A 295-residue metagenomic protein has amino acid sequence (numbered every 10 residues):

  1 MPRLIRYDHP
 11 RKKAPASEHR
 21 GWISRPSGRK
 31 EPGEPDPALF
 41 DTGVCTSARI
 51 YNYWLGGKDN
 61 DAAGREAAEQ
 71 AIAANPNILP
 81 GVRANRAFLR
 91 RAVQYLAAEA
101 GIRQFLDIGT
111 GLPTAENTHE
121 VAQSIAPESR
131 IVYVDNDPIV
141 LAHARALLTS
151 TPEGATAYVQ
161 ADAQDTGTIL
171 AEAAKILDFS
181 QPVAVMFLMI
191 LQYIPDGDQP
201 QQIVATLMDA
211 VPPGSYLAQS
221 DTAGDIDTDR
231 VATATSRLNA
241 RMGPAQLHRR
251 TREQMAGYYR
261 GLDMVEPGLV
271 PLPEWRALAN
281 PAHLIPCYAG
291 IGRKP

Functional and structural regions predicted by a protein language model:
P2-A161, T166-G167, A171-F179: Rossmann-like AdoMet
A163-Q164, A173-Q201: A short SAM/SAH-binding and catalytic strip from SAM-dependent methyltransferases
A184-M186, I203, A210-T222: Conserved beta-strand signature within the Rossmann-like core of class I S-adenosyl-L-methionine
L191-Y193, T222-I226: Short "lid" loop at the C-terminus of a central beta-strand within the Rossmann-like core of SAM-dependent
T206-M208, Y259: Class I S-adenosylmethionine-dependent transferase superfamily signal
D229-P244: Short, glycine-/aromatic-enriched active-site segment of Class I SAM-dependent methyltransferases
A245-L269: Short alpha-helix
G268, E274-P295: Core SAM-dependent methyltransferase catalytic element
